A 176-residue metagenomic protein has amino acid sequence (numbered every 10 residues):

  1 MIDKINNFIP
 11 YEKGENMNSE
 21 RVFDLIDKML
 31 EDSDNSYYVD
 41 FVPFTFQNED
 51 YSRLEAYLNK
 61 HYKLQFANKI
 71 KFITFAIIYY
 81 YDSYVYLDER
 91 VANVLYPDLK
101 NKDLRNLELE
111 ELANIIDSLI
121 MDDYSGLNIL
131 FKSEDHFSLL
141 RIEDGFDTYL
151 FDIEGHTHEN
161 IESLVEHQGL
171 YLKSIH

Functional and structural regions predicted by a protein language model:
M1-D147, D152-H176: Structured alpha/beta or helical-core interaction and ligand-binding surfaces enriched in interleaved
